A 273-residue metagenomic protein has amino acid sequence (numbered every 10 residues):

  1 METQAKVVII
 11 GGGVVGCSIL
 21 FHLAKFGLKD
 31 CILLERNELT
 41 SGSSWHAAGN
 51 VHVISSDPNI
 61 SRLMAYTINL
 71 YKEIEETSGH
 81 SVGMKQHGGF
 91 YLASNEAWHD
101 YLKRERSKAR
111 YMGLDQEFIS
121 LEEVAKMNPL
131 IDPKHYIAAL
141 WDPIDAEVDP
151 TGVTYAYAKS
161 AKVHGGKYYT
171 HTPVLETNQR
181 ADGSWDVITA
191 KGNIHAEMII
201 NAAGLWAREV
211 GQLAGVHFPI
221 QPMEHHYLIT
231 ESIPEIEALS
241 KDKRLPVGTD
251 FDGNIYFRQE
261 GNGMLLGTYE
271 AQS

Functional and structural regions predicted by a protein language model:
E2-V15, I32: Beta1/beta-strand and adjacent pyrophosphate-binding region of the FAD-binding site in flavoprotein oxidoreductases
V15, L39, W206: Conserved Rossmann-like nucleotide-cofactor binding loop
S18, T177-S273: Flavin-dependent oxidoreductases
L20, A24, S160: Gly/Ala-rich phosphate-binding loop of Rossmann-like dinucleotide-binding domains, activating on the conserved
A24-W45: Glycine-rich FAD pyrophosphate-binding loop
G49-M127, D252-F257, G261-L266: Dinucleotide-binding Rossmann-like beta1-alpha1 core, especially the glycine-rich loop that anchors the ADP
H80-Y91, E105, A125-H164, D186: Helix-loop-beta segment of a Rossmann-like dinucleotide-binding subdomain
W141-M198, W206: Helical element adjacent to the flavin cofactor pocket in flavoenzyme catalytic cores
